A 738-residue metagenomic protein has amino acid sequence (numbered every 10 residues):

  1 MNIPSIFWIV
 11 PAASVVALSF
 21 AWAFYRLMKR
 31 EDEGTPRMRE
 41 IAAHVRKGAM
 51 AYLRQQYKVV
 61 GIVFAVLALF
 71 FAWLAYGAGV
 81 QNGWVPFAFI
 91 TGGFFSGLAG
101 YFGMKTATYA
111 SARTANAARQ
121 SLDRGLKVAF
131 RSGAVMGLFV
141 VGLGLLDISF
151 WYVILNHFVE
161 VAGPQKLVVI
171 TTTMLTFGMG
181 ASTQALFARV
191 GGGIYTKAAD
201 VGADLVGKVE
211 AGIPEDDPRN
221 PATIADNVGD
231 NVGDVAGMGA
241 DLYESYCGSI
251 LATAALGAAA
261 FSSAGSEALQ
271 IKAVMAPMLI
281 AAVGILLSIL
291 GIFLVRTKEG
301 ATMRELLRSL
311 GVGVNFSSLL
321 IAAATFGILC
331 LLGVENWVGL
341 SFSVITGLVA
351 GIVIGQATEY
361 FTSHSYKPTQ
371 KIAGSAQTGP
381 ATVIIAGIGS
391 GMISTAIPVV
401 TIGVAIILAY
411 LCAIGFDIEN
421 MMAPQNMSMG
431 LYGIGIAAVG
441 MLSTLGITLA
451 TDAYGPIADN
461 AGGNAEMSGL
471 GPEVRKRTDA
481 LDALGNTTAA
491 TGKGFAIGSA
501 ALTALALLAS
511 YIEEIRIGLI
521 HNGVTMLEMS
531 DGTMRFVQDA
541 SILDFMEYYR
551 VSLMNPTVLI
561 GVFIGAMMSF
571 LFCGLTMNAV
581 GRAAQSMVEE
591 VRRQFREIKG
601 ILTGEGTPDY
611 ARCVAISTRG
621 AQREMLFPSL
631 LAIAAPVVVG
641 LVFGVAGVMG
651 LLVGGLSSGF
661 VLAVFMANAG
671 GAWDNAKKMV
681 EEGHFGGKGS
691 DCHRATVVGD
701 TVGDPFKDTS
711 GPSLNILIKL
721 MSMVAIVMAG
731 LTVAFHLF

Functional and structural regions predicted by a protein language model:
M1-F738: Hydrophobic packing and interface segments
